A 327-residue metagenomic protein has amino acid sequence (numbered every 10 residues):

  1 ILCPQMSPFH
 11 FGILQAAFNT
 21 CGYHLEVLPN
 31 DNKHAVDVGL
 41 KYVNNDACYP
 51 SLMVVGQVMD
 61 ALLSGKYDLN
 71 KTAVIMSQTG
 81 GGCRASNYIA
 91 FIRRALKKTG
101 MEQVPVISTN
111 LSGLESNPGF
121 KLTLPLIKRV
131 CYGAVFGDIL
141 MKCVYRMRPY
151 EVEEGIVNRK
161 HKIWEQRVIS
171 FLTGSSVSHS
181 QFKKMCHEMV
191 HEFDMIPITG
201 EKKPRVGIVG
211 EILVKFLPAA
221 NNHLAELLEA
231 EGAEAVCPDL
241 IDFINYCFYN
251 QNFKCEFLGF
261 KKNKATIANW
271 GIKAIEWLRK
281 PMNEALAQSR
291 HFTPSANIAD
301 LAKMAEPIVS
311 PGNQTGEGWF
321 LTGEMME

Functional and structural regions predicted by a protein language model:
I1-E327: An N-terminal assembly and electron-transfer interface module characteristic of large anaerobic redox and radical
